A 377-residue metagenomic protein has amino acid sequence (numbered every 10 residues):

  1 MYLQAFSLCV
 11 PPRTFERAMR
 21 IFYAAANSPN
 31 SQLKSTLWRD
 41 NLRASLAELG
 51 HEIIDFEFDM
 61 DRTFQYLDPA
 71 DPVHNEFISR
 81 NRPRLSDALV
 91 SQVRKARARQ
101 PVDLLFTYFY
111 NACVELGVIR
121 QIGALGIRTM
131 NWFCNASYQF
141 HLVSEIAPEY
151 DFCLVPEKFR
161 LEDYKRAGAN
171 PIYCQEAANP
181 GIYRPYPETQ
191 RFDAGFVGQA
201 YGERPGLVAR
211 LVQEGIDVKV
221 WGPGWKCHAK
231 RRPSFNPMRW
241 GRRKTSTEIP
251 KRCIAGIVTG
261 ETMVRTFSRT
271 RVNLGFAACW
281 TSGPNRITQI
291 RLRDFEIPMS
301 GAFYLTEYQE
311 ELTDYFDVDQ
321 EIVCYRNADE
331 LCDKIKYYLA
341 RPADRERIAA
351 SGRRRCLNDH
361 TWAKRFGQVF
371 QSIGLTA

Functional and structural regions predicted by a protein language model:
R13-I78, R84, T107-G117, L142-V318 (+1 more regions): Nucleotide-sugar donor-binding catalytic core of glycosyltransferases
R80-A96: A short, well-structured beta->alpha microelement
R94-A112: Short N-terminal targeting/anchoring amphipathic segment
Q121-A136: Active-site proximal beta-strand in glycosyltransferases
I322-A328, Y338-P342: Conserved acidic donor-binding segment of nucleotide-sugar-dependent glycosyltransferases
A340-Q371: A charged, aromatic-enriched C-terminal amphipathic alpha-helix characteristic of glycosyltransferases across folds
